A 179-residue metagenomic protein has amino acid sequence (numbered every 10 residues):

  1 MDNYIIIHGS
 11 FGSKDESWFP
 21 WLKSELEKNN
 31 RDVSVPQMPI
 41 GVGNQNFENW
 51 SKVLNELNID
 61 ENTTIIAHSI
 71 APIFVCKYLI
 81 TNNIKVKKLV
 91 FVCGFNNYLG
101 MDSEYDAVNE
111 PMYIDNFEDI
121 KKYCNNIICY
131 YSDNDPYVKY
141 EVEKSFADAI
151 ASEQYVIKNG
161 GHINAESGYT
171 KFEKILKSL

Functional and structural regions predicted by a protein language model:
D2-D60: Active-site catalytic motif of lipid deacylating hydrolases and related acyltransferases
G9, M38-G41, V90-G100: Active-site nucleophile loop of the alpha/beta-hydrolase fold
R31-D32, D148-N164: Catalytic histidine neighborhood in serine/cysteine hydrolases with alpha/beta-hydrolase-type architecture
N44-Q45, G160-F172: Catalytic histidine-centered segment of alpha/beta-hydrolase-like enzymes
T64-I66, L89: Conserved alpha/beta-hydrolase fold motif
I66-C76: Gly/Ala-rich beta-loop-alpha elbow adjacent to hydrolase catalytic centers
Y123-C124, I128-Y131, D135: Short beta-strand/loop motif that positions the catalytic acidic residue of the alpha/beta-hydrolase fold
P136-V142: Conserved alpha/beta-hydrolase "acid-adjacent" motif
